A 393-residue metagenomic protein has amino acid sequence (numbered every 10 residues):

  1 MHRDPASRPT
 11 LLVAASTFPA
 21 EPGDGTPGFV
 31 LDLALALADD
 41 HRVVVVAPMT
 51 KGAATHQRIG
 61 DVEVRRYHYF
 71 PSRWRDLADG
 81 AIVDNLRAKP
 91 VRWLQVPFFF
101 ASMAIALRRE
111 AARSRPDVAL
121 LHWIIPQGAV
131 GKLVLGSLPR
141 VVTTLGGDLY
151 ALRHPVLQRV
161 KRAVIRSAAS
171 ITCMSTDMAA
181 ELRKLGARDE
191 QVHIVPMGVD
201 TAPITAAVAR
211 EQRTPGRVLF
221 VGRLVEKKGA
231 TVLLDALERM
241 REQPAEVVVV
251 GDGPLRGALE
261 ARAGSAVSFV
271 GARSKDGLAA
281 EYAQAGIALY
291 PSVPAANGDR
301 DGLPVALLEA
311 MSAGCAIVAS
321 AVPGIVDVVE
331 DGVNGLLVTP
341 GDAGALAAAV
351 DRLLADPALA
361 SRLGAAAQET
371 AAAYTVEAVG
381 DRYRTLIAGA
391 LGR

Functional and structural regions predicted by a protein language model:
M1-H68, E238: N-terminal subdomain of nucleotide-sugar transferases
G28, G216, F220-R239, V249 (+2 more regions): A conserved mid-protein helix/loop that constitutes part of the nucleotide-sugar donor-binding site
M49, D177, G198: Carbohydrate-associated surface elements
R73-W74, L152-P155, R183, Q191 (+1 more regions): Acidic anion/phosphate-binding donor-loop and adjacent secondary structure in glycosyltransferase catalytic cores
G257-A279: Nucleotide-activated donor-binding/catalytic signature segment of Leloir-type glycosyltransferases, i.e., the conserved
A283-D299, C315: Acidic donor-binding loop of glycosyltransferase active sites
L307, S312, A316-A319, V329: Short hydrophobic beta-strand element within catalytic cores of glycosyltransferases and related nucleotide-activated
E330-G332, L336-A343, R352-P357, A372: Conserved acidic donor-binding segment of nucleotide-sugar-dependent glycosyltransferases
